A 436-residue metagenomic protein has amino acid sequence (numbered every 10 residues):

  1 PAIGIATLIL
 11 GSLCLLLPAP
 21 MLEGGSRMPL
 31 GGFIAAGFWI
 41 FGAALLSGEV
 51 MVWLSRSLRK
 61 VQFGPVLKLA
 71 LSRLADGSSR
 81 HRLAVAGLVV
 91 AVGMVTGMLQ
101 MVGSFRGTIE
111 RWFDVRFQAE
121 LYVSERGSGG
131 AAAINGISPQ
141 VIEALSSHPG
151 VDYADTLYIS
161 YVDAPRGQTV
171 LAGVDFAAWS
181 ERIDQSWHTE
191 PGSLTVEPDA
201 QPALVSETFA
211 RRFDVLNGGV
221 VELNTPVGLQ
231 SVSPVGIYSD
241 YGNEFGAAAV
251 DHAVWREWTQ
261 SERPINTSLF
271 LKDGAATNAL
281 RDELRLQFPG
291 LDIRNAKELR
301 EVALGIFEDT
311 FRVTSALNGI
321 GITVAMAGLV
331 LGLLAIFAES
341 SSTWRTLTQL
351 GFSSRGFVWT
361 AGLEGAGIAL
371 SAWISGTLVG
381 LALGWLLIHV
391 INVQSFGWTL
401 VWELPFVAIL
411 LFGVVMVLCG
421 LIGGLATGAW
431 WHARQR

Functional and structural regions predicted by a protein language model:
I3-A6, G11, S78-G103, E308-R345 (+4 more regions): Hydrophobic alpha-helical transmembrane segments of multi-pass inner-membrane transport and secretion
I5-S12, R27-R59: Membrane-embedded alpha-helical segments of integral membrane proteins
S12-I34, T377-V415, L425-Q435: Short helix-loop junctions at transmembrane helix boundaries
L30-G37, F105, I109, E283-V324 (+1 more regions): Peri-transmembrane interface segments
W39, S47-L194, E207, N217-G219 (+2 more regions): Juxtamembrane segments of multi-pass membrane proteins
F63-L71, A75, R82, A296-A303 (+4 more regions): Alpha-helical membrane-protein architecture signal
Q140, I159-D199, L204-K297, L304: Basic-flanked hydrophobic alpha-helices used for secretion and membrane insertion
